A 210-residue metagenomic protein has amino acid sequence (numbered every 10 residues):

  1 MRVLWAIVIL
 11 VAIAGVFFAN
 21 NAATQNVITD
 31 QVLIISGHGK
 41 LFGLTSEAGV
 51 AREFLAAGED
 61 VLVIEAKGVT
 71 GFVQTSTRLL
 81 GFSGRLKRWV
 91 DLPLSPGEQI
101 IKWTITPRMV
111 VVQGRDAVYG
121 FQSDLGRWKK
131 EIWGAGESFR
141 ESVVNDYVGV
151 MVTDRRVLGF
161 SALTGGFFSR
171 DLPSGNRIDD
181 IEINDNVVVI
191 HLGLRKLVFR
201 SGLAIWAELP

Functional and structural regions predicted by a protein language model:
M1-L4: Positively charged n-region of N-terminal signal peptides that target proteins for export
A6-V16: Bacterial N-terminal signal peptides
A23-A51: An edge-strand/N-cap motif at the start of beta-rich repeat modules
A23-Q31, A56-V69, S95-R108, G134-Y147 (+2 more regions): Repeated scaffold domains used in trafficking and secretory/extracellular systems, primarily beta-propellers
G39-G43, R78-F82, A117-Q122, R155-S161 (+1 more regions): Structural motif
S46-A48, G84-K87, Q122-G126, A162-G165 (+1 more regions): Short loop/turn segments that connect beta-strands within beta-propeller blades
G49-L55, R88-P93, R127-I132, G166-D171 (+1 more regions): A short beta-strand motif characteristic of beta-propeller blades
H191-P210: Blade-level signature of beta-propeller repeat domains, shared across WD40, Kelch, NHL, RCC1 and BNR/Asp-box propellers
